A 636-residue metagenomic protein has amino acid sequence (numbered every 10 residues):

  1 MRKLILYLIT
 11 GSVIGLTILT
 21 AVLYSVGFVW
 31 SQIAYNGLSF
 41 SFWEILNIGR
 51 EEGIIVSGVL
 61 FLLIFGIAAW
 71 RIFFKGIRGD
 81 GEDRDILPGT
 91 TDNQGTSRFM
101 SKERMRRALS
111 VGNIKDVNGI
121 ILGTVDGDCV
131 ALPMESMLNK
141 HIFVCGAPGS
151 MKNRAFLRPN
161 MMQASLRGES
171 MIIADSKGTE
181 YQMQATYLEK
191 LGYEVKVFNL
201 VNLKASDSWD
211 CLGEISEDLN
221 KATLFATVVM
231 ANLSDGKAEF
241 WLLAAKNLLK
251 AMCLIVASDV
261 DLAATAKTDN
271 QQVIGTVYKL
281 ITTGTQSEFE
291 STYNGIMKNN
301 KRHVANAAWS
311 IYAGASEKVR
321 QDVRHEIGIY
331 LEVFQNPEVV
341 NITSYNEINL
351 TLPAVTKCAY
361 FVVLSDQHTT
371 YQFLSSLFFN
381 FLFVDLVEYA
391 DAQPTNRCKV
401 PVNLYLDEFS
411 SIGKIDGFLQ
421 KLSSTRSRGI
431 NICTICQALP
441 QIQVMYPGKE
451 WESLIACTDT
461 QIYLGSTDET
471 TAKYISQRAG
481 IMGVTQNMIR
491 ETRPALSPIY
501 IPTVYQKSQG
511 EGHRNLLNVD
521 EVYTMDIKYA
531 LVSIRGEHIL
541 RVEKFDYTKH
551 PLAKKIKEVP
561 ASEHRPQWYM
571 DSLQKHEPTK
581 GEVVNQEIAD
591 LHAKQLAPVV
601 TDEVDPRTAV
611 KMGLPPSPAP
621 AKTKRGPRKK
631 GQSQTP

Functional and structural regions predicted by a protein language model:
M1-S150, R154-N160, R167, K507-G510 (+1 more regions): Basic- and hydrophobic-enriched, low-structure N-terminal and domain-boundary segments that flank ATP-binding catalytic
L6, N47, V277, T292 (+5 more regions): Intrinsically disordered, low-complexity N-terminal regions enriched in serine/proline/glycine with scattered basic
V13, R106-L109, F373, F409 (+1 more regions): A short glycine-/small-residue-rich loop at the edge of a beta-strand within enzyme catalytic domains
I33, M482, L517-E521, P620-K622 (+1 more regions): Intrinsically disordered low-complexity regions specifically enriched for long asparagine
G112-N113, A231-K237, D261-D269, Q486-G510: Low-complexity, polar-biased intrinsically disordered regions enriched in Pro/Ser/Thr/Gly
I121-D126, P133-I430, M445, D520-R541 (+2 more regions): P-loop NTPase motor domains
L422-S424, R428-L531: Conserved ATP-driven motor cores of ASCE-family P-loop NTPases powering translocation/secretion/packaging/pilus
